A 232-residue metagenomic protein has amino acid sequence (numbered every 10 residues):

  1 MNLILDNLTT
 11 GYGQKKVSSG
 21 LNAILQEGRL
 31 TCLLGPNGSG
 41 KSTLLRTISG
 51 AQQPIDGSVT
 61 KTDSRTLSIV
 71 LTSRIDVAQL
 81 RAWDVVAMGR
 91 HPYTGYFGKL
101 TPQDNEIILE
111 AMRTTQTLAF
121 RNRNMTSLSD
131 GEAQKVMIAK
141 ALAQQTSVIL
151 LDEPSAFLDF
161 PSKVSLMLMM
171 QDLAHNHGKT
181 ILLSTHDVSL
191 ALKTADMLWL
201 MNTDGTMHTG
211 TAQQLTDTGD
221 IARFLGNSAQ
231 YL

Functional and structural regions predicted by a protein language model:
L3, S18-G20: Conserved structural motif at the start of ABC-family nucleotide-binding domains
L34-P36: The feature captures the beta-strand-to-loop junction immediately N-terminal to the Walker
S49: Helix-to-loop junction immediately C-terminal to a conserved catalytic motif
N124-L128: Conserved ABC ATPase signature
I149-D152: Catalytic Walker B motif of ABC-type/P-loop ATPase nucleotide-binding domains
T185-H186: H-loop/switch region of ABC-family ATPase nucleotide-binding domains
M197-T211: H-loop (His-switch) and adjacent beta-strand-loop-beta switch element of ABC-type ATPase nucleotide-binding domains
